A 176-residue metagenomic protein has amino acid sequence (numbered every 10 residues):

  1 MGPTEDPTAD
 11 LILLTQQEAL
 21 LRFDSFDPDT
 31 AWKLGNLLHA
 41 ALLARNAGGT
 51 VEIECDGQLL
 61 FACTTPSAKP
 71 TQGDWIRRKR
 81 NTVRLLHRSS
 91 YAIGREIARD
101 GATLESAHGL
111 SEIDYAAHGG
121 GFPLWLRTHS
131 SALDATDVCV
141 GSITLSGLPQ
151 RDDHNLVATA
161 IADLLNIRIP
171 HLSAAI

Functional and structural regions predicted by a protein language model:
M1-Q72: Intrinsically disordered, low-complexity terminal regulatory regions
D6-L13, Q17, P28, R99 (+3 more regions): Amphipathic, alpha-helical segments enriched in basic
A19, R80-T82, L148: Ordered alpha/beta subdomains of enzyme catalytic regions
D29-W32, I97-A107, N166-P170, A174: Short, positively charged
L43-L110: Structured interaction and signal-relay segments at domain junctions
R84-L85, N155-I176: Short, solvent-exposed cationic patches
E105-L165: Extended hydrophobic
